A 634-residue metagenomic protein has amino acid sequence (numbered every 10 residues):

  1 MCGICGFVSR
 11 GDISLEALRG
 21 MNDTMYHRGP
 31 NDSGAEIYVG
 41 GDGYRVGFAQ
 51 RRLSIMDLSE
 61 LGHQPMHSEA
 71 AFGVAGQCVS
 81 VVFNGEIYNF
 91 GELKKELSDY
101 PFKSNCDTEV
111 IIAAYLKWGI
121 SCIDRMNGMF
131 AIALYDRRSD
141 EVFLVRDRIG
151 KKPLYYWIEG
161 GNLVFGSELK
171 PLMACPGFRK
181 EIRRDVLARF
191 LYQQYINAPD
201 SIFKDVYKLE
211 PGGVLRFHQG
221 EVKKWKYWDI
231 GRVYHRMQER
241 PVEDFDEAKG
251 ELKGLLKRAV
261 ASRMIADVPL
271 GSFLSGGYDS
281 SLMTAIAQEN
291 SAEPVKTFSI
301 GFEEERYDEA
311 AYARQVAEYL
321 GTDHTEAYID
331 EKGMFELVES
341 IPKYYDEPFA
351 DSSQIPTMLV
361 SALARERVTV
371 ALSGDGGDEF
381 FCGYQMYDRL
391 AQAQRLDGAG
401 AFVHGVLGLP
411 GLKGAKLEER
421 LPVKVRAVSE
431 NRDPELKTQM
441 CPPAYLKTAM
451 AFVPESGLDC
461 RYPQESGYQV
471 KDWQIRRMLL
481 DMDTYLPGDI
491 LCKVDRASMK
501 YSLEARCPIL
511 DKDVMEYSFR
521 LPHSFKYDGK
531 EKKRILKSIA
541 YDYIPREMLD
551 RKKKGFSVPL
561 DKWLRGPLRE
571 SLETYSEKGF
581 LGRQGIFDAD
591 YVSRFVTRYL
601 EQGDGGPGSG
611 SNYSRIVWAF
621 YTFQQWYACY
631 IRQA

Functional and structural regions predicted by a protein language model:
M1-I4, C78, S121, A174 (+7 more regions): Adenosyl-5′-phosphate
M1-Y345, T357, S361, D542 (+3 more regions): Cysteine-centered catalytic environments shared across enzyme families
M25, P176, R263, S291 (+12 more regions): A generic secondary-structure signal for well-formed alpha-helical elements
D32, P153, S280, G377 (+2 more regions): Short hydrophobic/aromatic residue motifs in ordered secondary structure
A35, P153-Y156, L282-A285, F380 (+4 more regions): Generic hydrophobic alpha-helical membrane-span motif
A133, P348-V360, A399-V406, F580-G582: Short, basic, helix/turn surface patches
R148, L359-E418, Y468, Y485 (+1 more regions): Active-site adenylate/phosphate-handling loop in enzymes that bind or generate adenylated species
E339-K343, R365, Y387-R389, W563-R565: Short low-complexity, flexible loop/linker segments enriched in glycine and/or proline with clustered acidic
